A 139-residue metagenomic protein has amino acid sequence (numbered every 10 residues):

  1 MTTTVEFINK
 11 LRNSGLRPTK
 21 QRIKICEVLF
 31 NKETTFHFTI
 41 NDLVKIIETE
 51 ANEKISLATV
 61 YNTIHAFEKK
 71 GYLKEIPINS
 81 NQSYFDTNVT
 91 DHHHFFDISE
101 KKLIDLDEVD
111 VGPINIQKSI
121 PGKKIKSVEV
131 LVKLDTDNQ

Functional and structural regions predicted by a protein language model:
M1-C26: Short alpha-helical segments that sit at the start of domains
L16, N31-T35, E50-A51: Short helix-capping/hinge SLiMs at alpha-helix to coil transitions
K24-E27, D42, T59-N62: Amphipathic alpha-helical interaction segments
E27-K32, I46: Short amphipathic alpha-helical elements of helix-turn-helix/winged-helix folds
T39-N52: DNA-recognition alpha helix
V60-K70: Basic amphipathic alpha-helical segments that dock to polyanions
K70-Q139: Non-DNA-binding regulatory cores of transcription-related proteins, predominantly C-terminal effector-binding
